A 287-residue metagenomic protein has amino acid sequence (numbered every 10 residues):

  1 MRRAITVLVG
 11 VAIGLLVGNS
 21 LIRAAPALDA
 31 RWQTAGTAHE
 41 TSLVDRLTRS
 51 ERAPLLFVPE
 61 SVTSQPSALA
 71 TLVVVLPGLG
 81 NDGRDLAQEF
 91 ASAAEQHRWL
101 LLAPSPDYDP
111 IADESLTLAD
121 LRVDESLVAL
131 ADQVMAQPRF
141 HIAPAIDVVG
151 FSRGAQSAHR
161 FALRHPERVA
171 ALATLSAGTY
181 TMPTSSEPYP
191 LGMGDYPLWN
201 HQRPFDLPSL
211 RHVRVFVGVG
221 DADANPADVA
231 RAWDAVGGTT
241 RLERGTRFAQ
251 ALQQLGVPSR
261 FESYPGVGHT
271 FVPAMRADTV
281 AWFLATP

Functional and structural regions predicted by a protein language model:
M1-G10: N-terminal Sec-pathway targeting helices
T6, L16-L72, I146-F151, Q156 (+4 more regions): A domain-start/cap signature at the N-terminus of enzymes
T63-I111: Short substrate-entry loop that stabilizes the transition state in hydrolases
V74-L76, L175, V219, Y264: Alpha/beta-hydrolase
T117-R139, I146: Alpha/beta-hydrolase active-site loop
V128, H159-L163, A277: Short, hydrophobic alpha-helix immediately C-terminal to the catalytic nucleophile
A171, T179-L255: The feature captures the conserved acid-bearing segment of alpha/beta-hydrolase catalytic domains
G218, T246-P287: C-terminal catalytic histidine-bearing segment of alpha/beta-hydrolase fold enzymes
